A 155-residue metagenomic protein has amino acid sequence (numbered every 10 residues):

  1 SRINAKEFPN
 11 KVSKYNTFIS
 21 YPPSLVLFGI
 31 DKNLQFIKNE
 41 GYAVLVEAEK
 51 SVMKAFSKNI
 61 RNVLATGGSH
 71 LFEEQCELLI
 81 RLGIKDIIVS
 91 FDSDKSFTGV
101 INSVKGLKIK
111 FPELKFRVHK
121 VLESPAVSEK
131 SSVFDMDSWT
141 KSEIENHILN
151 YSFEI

Functional and structural regions predicted by a protein language model:
S1-L82: Phosphate-handling DNA/RNA-contact segment within nucleic-acid enzymes
V52-I155: TOPRIM fold recognition
